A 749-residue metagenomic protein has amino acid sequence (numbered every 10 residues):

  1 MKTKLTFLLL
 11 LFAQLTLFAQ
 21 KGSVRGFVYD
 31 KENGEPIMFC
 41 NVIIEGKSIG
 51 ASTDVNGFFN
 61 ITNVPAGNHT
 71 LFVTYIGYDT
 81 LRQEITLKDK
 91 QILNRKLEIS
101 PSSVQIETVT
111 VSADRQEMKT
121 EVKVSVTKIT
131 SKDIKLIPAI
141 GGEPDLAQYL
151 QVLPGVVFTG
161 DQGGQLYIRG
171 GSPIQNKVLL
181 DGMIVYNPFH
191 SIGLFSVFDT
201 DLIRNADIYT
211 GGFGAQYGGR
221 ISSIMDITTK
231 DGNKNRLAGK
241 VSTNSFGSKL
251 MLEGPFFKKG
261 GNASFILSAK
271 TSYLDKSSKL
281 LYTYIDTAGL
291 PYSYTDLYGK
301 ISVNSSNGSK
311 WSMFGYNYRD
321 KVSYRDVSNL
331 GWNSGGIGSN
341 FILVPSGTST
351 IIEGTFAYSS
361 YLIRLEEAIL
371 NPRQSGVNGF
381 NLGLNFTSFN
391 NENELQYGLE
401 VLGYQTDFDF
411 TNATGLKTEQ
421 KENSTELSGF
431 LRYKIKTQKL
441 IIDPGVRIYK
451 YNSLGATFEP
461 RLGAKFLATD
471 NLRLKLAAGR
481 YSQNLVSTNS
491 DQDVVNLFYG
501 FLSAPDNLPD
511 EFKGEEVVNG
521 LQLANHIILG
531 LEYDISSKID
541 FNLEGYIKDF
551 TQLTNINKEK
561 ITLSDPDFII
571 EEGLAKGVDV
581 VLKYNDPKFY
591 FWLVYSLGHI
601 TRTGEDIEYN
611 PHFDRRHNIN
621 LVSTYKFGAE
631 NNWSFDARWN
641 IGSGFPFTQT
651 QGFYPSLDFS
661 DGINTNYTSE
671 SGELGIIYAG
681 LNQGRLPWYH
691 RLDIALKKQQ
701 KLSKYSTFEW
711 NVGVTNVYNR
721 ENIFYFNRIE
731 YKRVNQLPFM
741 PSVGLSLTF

Functional and structural regions predicted by a protein language model:
Y29-N33, C40-E45, T74-Y78, K88-P138 (+3 more regions): Short, acidic, small-residue-rich periplasmic hinge/interaction motif at the N-terminus of Gram-negative outer-membrane
K47-F58: Short, acidic Ser/Thr/Gly-rich low-complexity loop/linker segments typical of extracellular and cell-surface proteins
D89, E117-I174, L179-F213, K230: Periplasmic N-terminal accessory/gating domains of Gram-negative outer-membrane beta-barrel systems
K177, N205-Q216, S222-K230, L237-N304 (+1 more regions): Predominantly transmembrane beta-strands of Gram-negative outer membrane beta-barrel pores used for transport
L362, D407, N452-L454, N471-H526 (+3 more regions): Surface-exposed extracellular loop regions of Gram-negative outer-membrane beta-barrel proteins, predominantly
G379-G383, Q420-F430, E516, G520 (+5 more regions): Outer membrane beta-barrel strand-and-loop segments of large Gram-negative receptors, especially TonB-dependent
K436, Y546-D549, F568-P646: Gram-negative outer-membrane beta-barrel transporters
N640-G672, R685-F749: C-terminal beta-signal and adjacent terminal beta-strands/loops of Gram-negative outer-membrane beta-barrel proteins
